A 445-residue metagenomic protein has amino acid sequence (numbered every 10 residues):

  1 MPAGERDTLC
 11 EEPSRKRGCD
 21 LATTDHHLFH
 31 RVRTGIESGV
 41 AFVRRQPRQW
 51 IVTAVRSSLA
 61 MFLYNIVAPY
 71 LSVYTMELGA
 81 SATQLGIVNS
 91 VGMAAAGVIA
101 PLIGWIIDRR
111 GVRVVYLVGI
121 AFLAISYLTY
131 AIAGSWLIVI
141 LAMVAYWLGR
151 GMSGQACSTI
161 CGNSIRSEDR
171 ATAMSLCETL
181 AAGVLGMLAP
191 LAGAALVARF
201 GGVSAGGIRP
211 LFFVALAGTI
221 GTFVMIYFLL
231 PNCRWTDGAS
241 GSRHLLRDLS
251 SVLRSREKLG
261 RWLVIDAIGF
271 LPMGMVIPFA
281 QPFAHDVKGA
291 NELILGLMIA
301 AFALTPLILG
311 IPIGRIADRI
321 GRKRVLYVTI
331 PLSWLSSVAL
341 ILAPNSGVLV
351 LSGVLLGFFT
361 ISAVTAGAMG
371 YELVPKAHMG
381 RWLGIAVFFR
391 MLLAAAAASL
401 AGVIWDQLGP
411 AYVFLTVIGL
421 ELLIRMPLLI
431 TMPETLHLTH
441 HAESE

Functional and structural regions predicted by a protein language model:
C19-P47, N232-V264, E445: Juxtamembrane intracellular "pre-TM" segments in multi-pass secondary transporters
I36-A94, K258-M298: Helix-loop boundary and gating motifs at the non-cytosolic
S58, S126, L137-S153, A267 (+1 more regions): Hydrophobic core of transmembrane alpha-helices in multi-pass small-molecule transporters, especially MFS/SLC-type
T75, I106-I107, A195-G201, A284-H285 (+2 more regions): Interfacial helix-cap and linker-helix signal at transmembrane-aqueous boundaries of multi-pass secondary transporters
V114-T129, R324-A339, I418: Structural signature of the two symmetry-related core transmembrane helices
M152-I165, I361-V374: Intracellular juxtamembrane helix-capping segments at the cytosolic ends of symmetry-related transmembrane helices
S175-A194, V387-A397: Glycine-rich segments within core transmembrane alpha-helices of 12-TM secondary carriers
L216-T236, I424-M432: C-terminal membrane-cytosol helix-exit motif in multi-pass small-molecule transporters
